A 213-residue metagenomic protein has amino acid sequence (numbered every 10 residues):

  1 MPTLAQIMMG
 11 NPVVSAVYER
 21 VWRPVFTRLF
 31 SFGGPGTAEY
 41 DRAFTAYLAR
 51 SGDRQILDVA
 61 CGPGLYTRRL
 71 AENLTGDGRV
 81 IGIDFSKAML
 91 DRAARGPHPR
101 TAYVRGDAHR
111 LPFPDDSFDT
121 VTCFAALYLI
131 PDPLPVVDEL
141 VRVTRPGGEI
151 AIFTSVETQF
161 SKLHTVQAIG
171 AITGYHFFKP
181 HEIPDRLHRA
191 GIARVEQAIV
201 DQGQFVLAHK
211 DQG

Functional and structural regions predicted by a protein language model:
M1-S51, L65, R69, M89-R92 (+3 more regions): Conserved class I S-adenosyl-L-methionine
Q55-R110: Class I SAM-dependent methyltransferase SAM/SAH-binding core
H109-T120: A short acidic, Gly/Pro-enriched loop at the edge of an enzyme's catalytic core that lines a small-molecule cofactor
T120-D132: A short SAM/SAH-binding and catalytic strip from SAM-dependent methyltransferases
L134-P146: A short glycine-rich, Lys/Arg-flanked "PGG" loop and its adjoining helix->strand segment in the class I
G148-T154: Conserved beta-strand signature within the Rossmann-like core of class I S-adenosyl-L-methionine
Y175-A190: Short alpha-helix
G191-G213: Core SAM-dependent methyltransferase catalytic element
